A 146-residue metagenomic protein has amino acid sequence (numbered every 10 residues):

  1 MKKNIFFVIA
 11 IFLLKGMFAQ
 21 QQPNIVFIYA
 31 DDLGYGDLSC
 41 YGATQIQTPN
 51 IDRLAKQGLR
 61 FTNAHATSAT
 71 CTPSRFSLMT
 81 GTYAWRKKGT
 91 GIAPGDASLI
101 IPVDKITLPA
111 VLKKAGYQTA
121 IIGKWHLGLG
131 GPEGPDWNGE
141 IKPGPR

Functional and structural regions predicted by a protein language model:
K2-N4, M17-R146: Formylglycine-dependent sulfatase
N4-L14: Sec-dependent N-terminal signal peptides
